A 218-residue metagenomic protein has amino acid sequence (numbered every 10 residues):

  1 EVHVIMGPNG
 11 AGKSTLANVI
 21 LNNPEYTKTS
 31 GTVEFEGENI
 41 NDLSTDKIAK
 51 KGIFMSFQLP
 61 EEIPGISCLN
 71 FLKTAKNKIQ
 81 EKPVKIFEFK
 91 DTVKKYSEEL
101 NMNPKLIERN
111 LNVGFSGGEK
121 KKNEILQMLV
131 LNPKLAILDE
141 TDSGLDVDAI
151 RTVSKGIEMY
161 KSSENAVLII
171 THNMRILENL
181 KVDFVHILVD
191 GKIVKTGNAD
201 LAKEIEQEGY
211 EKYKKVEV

Functional and structural regions predicted by a protein language model:
M6-A11: The feature captures the beta-strand-to-loop junction immediately N-terminal to the Walker
T29-E38: Conserved ABC transporter NBD signature motif
N39-F54, Y160, I205: ABC ATPase NBD coupling module
L59, G65-I79, T92: Q-loop/switch helix immediately C-terminal to the Walker
E124-I125: Hydrophobic anchor residue at the start of the ABC signature
M128-L129: ABC ATPase C-loop
E140-T141, D148: Walker B catalytic motif
F184, L188, K192-K214: Conserved beta-strand-loop-alpha-helix hinge in the C-terminal portion of ABC ATPase nucleotide-binding domains
